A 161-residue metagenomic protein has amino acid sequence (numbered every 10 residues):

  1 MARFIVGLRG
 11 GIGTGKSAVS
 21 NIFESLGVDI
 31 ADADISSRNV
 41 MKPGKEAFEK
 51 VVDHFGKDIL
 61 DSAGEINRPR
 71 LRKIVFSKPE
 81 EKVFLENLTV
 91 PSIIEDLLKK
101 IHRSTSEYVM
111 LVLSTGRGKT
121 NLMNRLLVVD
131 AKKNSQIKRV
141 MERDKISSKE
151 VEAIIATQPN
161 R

Functional and structural regions predicted by a protein language model:
M1-I35: Walker A (P-loop) phosphate-binding motif
I5, S20, F48, V52 (+6 more regions): A general structural signal for well-ordered alpha-helical segments in protein cores
A18-N21, D29-K42, K57, E142 (+1 more regions): N-terminal polybasic phosphate/anion-binding patch
L26, F55, N121-L122: Short, structured coil segments at secondary-structure junctions
I35-T105: ATP-dependent small-molecule kinase phosphotransfer cores that center on conserved nucleotide phosphate-binding segments
F84, R125-R161: A glycine- and Lys/Arg-enriched "phosphate-lid" helix/loop adjacent to the NTP-binding pocket of small-molecule kinases
P91-E95, E107-S114, K149-T157: Short gly/ser/thr-rich secondary-structure transition/capping motifs
D96-H102, Y108-E142: ATP-dependent NMP and nucleoside kinases share a basic, alpha-helical "lid"
